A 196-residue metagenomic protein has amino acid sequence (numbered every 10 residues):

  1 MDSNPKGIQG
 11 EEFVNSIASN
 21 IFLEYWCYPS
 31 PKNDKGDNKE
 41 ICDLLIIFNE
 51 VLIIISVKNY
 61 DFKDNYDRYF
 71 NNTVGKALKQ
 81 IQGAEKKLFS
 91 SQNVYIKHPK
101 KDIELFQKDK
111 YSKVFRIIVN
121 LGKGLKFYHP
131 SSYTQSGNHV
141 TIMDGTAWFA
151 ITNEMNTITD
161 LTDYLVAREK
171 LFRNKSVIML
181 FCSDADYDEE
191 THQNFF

Functional and structural regions predicted by a protein language model:
M1-C42, I46-F196: Intrinsically disordered, low-complexity Ser/Thr/Pro/Gly-rich regulatory segments
